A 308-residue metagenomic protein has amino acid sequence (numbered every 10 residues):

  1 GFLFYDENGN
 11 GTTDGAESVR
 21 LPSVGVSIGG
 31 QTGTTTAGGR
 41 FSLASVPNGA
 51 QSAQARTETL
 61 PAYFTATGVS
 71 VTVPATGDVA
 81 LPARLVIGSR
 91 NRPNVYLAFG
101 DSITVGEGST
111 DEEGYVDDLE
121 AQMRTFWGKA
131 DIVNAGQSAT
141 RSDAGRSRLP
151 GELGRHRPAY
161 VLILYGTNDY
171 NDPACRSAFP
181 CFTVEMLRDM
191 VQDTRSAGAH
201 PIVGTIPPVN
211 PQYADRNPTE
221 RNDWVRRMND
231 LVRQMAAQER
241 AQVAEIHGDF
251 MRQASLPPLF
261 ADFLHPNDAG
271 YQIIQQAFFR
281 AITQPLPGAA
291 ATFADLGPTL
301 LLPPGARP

Functional and structural regions predicted by a protein language model:
E7-G15, R20-L21, S27-A44: Short, acidic Ser/Thr/Gly-rich low-complexity loop/linker segments typical of extracellular and cell-surface proteins
P47-A62: A short, solvent-exposed beta-strand micro-motif common in secreted/extracellular proteins
V69-R90: Extracellular beta-sheet/turn segments enriched in Thr/Pro/Gly and aliphatic residues
R84-S138, R148-R157: Serine-esterase "nucleophile elbow" of acetyl-processing enzymes
V95-V105, D131-G136, A159-Y165, H200-T205 (+2 more regions): Structural recognition of the beta-strand scaffold that forms the well-ordered cores of secreted hydrolase catalytic
L97, F126-H156, N168-P201: Internal alpha/beta domain cores that form substrate/cofactor-binding pockets in large enzymes and binding proteins
L164-Y170, V191-R226: Active-site segments of SGNH/GDSL-like serine hydrolases that catalyze O-acetyl group transfer/hydrolysis on lipids
P208-R307: Catalytic His-Asp segment of secreted/periplasmic serine-dependent ester chemistry enzymes
